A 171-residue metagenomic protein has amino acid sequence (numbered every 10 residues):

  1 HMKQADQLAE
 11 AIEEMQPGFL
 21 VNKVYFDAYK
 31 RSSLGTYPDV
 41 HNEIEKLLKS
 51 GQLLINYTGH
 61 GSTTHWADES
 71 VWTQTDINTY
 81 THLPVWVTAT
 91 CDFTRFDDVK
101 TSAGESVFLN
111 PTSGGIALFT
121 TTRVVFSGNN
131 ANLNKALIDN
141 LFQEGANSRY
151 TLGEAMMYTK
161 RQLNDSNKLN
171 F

Functional and structural regions predicted by a protein language model:
H1-F171: Cysteine-dependent hydrolase recognition
